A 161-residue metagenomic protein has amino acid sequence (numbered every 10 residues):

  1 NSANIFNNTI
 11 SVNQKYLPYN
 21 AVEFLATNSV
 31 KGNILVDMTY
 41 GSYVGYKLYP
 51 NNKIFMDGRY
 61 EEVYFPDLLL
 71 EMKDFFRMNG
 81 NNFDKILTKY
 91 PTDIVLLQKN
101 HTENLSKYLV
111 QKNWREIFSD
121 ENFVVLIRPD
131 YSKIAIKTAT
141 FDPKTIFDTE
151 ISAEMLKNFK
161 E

Functional and structural regions predicted by a protein language model:
A3-S42, Y49-K53, Y60-E161: C-terminal luminal/periplasmic domains and tails of membrane-associated envelope-modifying transferases
